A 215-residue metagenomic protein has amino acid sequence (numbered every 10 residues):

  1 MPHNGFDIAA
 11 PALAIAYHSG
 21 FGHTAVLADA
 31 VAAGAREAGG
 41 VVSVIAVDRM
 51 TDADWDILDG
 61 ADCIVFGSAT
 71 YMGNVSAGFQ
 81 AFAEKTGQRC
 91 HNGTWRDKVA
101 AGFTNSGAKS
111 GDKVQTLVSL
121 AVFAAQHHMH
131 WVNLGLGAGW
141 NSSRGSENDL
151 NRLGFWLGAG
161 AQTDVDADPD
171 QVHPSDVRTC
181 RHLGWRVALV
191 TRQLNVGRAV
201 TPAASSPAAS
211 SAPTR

Functional and structural regions predicted by a protein language model:
M1-W95, D166-R215: N-terminal beta1-alpha1-beta2 submodule of the flavodoxin-like/Rossmannoid cofactor-binding fold
F21-H23, S68, N74, D112 (+3 more regions): Gly/Ser/Thr-rich helix-start
G34, A77, D112, V132 (+2 more regions): Glycine-centered flexibility motif
G73-A77, D97, N105, L134 (+1 more regions): Generic structural "secondary-structure junction" signal
V99-N151: Short, glycine-/small-residue-rich phosphate/pyrophosphate-handling segment
F103-N105, T163-P169: Short, local alpha-helical segments
S146-T163: Short glycine/proline-rich, acidic loop/turn segments that cap or connect secondary-structure elements
